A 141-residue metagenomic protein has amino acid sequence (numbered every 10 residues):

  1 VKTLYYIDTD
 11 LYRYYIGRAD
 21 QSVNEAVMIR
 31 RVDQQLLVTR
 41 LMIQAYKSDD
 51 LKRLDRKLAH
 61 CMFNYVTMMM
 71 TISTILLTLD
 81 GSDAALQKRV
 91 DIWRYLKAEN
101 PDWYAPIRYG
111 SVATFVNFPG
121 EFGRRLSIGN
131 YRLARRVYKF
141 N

Functional and structural regions predicted by a protein language model:
V1, Y46, S73-D80, V137: Generic structural signal for hydrophobic core residues of well-folded globular domains
T3-V38, T78-Q87: Nucleotide-sugar-dependent glycosyltransferase catalytic core
L4, S73, E99: Phosphate/oxyanion-binding loops and surfaces in catalytic or ligand/nucleic-acid-binding neighborhoods
Q34-H60, P101-Y104: C-terminal, non-catalytic tails of nucleotide-sugar-dependent glycosyltransferases
R56-N64, L86-V90: Short, charged, amphipathic alpha-helical segments
H60-L76: Amphipathic alpha-helical repeat scaffolds of TPR domains
L79-N141: Membrane-interface aromatic/basic loop that binds lipid-linked glycans or pyrophosphate carriers, typified by
